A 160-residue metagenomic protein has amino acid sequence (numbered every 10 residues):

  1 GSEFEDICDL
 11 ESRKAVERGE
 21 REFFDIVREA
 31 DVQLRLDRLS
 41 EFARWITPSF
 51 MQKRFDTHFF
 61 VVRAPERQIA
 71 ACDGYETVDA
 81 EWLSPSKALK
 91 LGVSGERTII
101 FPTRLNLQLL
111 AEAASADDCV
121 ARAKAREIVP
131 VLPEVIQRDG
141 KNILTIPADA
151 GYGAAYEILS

Functional and structural regions predicted by a protein language model:
G1-Q33, F60: The catalytic Nudix box helix
E3, E22, R35, S84-K87 (+2 more regions): Short, solvent-exposed coil/turn linker segments
F4-G19, S94-T103, A114-A121, E127: C-terminal long alpha-helix characteristic of the crotonase
F23-A30, L36-W45, T57-A64, A71-R97: NUDIX/MutT-family hydrolases
P48-M51: Short Gly/Pro-enriched turn/cap motifs at secondary-structure boundaries
R67-A71, G151-G153: Short, acidic Gly/Pro/Ser/Thr-rich loop/turn segments
F101-S160: Core RNA-modification/binding signature centered on pseudouridine synthases
